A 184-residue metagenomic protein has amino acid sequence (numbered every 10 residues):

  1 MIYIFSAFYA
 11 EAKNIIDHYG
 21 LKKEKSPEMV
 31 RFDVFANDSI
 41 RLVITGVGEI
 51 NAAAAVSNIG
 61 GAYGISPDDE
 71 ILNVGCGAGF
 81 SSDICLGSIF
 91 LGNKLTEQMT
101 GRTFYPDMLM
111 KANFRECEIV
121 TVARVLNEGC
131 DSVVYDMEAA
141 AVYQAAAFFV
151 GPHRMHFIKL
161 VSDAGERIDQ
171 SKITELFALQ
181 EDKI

Functional and structural regions predicted by a protein language model:
M1-Y3, I40: Extreme N-terminal starter segment of soluble prokaryotic enzymes
F5-A12: Gly/serine-rich nucleotide phosphate-binding loop at the start of the catalytic core of nucleotide/ADP-ribose-handling
A12-K13, I50: Loop/helix-junction capping segments adjacent to catalytic residues or to phosphate/diphosphate-binding pockets
N14-K22: Short, aromatic/basic amphipathic alpha-helical patches
S26-I184: Glycine-rich phosphate- or other oxyanion-binding loops that anchor nucleotides, phosphorylated ligands
